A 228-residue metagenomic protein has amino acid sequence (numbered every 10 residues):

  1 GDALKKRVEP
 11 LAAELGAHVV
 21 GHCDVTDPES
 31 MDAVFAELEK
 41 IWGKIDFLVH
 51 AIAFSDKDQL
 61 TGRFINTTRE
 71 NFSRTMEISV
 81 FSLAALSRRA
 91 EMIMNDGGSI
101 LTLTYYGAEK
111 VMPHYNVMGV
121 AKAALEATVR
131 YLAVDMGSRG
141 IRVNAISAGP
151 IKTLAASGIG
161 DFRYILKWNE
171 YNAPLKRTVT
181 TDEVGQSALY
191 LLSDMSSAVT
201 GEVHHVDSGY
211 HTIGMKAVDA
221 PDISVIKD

Functional and structural regions predicted by a protein language model:
G1-N71, G158, D228: Short-chain dehydrogenase/reductase
A13-A17, I159-A173, T178, D222-D228: A short C-terminal helix-loop "cap" of Rossmann-like NAD(P)-dependent dehydrogenase/epimerase domains
F35, L83, S87, V129-R130 (+2 more regions): Short-chain dehydrogenase/reductase
V49, L101, H205: N-terminal Rossmann-like NAD(P) cofactor-binding module of classical short-chain dehydrogenase/reductase
A53-M92, D96-S138, P150-K152, Y210: Catalytic loop of short-chain dehydrogenase/reductase
F81, A145, R163-V199, H204-S208: C-terminal helical subdomain
V143, S147-G158, T212: Short, flexible catalytic-loop segment of classical short-chain dehydrogenase/reductase
L189, T200-D228: Short C-terminal tail/terminal secondary-structure segment of NAD(P)H-dependent dehydrogenase/reductase domains
